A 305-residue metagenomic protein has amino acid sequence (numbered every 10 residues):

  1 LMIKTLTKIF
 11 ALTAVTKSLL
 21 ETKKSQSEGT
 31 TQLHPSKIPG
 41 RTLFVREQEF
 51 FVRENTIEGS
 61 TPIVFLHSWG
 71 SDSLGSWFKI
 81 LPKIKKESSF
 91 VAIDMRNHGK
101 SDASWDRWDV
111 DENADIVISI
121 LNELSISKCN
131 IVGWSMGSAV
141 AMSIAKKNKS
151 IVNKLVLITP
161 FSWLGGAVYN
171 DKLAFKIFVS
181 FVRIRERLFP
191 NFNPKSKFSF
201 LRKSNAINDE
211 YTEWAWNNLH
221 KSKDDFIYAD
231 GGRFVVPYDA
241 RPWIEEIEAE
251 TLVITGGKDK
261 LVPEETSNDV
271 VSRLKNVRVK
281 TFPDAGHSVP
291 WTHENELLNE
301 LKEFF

Functional and structural regions predicted by a protein language model:
M2-I63, K85-S88, F305: Alpha/beta-hydrolase fold catalytic core
F51-K100: Conserved HGGG/HGGXW glycine-rich cap/lid loop of the alpha/beta-hydrolase fold
F78, A92-V132, N299: Active-site loop/oxyanion-hole signature of alpha/beta-hydrolase fold enzymes
G133-G137, A141: Gly/Ala-rich beta-loop-alpha elbow adjacent to hydrolase catalytic centers
K146, K154-R185: Flexible "cap/lid" loop of the alpha/beta hydrolase fold
G166-V168, K172, R187-E245: Conserved alpha/beta-hydrolase catalytic His-Asp/Glu region
I247, V253-T255, D259: Short beta-strand/loop motif that positions the catalytic acidic residue of the alpha/beta-hydrolase fold
V277-F305: Catalytic active-site module of serine/aspartate enzymes centered on a nucleophile-bearing elbow/loop
